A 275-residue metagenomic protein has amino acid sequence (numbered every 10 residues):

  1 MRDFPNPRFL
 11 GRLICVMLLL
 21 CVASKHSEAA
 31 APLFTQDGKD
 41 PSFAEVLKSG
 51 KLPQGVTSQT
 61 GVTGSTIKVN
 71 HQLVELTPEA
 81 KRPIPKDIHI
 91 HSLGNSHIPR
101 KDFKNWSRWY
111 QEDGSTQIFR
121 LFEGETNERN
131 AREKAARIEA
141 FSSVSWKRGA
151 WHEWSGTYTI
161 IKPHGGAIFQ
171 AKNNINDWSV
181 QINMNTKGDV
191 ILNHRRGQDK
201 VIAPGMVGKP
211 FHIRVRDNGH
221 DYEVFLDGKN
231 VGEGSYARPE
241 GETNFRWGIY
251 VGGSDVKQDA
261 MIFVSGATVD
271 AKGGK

Functional and structural regions predicted by a protein language model:
R2-I14: Bacterial N-terminal signal peptides that target proteins for export
L13-V22: Bacterial N-terminal signal peptides
A31-K101: Extracellular carbohydrate-recognition regions
P32-F34, W151-E153, G166, A237-K275: Ligand-recognition surfaces built from glycine- and aromatic
S92-I118: Extracellular glycan-recognition surfaces and repeat-rich motifs
Y110-K187: Secretory/extracellular carbohydrate-interaction modules and structurally similar beta-sandwich "look-alikes"
G156, K209-D217, Y222-V224: Short tryptophan-centered beta-strand motifs in secreted/extracellular beta-sheet-rich domains of glycan-recognition
I191-H212: Short, aromatic/His-centered strand-loop micro-motif at the edge of beta-sheets
